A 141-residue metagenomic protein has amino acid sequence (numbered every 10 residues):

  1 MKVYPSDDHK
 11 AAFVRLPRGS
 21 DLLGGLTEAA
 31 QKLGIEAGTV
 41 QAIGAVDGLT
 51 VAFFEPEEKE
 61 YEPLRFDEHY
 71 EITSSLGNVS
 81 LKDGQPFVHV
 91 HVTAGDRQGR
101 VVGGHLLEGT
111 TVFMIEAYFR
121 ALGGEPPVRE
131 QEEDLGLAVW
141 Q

Functional and structural regions predicted by a protein language model:
M1-V88, T93-Q141: N-terminal intrinsically disordered, cationic/polar leader segments that include organellar targeting peptides
